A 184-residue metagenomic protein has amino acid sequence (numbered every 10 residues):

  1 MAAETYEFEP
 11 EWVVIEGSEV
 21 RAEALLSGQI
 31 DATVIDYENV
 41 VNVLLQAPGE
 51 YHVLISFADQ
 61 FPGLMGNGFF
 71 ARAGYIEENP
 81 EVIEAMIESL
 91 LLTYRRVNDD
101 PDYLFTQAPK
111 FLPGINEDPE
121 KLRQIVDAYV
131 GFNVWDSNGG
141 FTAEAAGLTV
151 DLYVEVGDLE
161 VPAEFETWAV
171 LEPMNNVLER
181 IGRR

Functional and structural regions predicted by a protein language model:
M1-A3, E23, V41-N42, D151: Surface-exposed charge patches
M1-V14, L44-P48: Ligand-binding cleft/hinge of the Venus flytrap
V13, D31-A32, F141: Residues that cap or flank secondary-structure elements
E16-G17, N133: Glycine-centered small-residue hotspots that permit tight backbone geometry or close packing
E19-G114: Pocket-lining segment of extracytoplasmic ligand-binding domains
M65, R72, S137, V161-E164: Glycine-rich, flexible loop/turn motifs
E78-E160: Secondary-structure end/capping motifs
G147-R184: Conserved C-terminal helix/tail region of periplasmic/extracytoplasmic solute-binding proteins
